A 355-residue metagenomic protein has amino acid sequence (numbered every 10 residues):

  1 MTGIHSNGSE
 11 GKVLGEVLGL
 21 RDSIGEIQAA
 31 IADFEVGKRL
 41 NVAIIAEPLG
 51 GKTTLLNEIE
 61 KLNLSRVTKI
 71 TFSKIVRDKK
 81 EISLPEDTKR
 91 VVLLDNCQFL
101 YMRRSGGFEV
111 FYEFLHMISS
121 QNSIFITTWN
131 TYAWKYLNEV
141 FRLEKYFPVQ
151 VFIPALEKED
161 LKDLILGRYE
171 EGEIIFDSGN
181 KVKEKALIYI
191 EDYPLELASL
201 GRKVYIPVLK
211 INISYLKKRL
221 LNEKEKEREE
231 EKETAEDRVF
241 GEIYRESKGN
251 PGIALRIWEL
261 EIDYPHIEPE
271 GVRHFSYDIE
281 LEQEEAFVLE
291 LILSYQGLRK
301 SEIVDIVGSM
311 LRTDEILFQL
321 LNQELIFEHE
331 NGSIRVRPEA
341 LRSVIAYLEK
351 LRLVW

Functional and structural regions predicted by a protein language model:
M1-R39, S123, A133, E328 (+1 more regions): A short, basic N-terminal segment
V36-N57: Walker A/P-loop nucleotide-binding motif
N41-A43, K61-D78, R90-V91: Conserved catalytic segments around the Walker B and adjacent sensor/switch elements of P-loop NTPase domains
A46, L100, F111-F141, Q150-I153 (+1 more regions): Sensor-1/coupling segment of RecA-like P-loop NTPase cores
F72-I75, E81-L115, I124-T131: Conserved P-loop NTPase "ATPase switch" module shared by AAA+ and STAND
V151-E236, R245: Conserved small helical "lid"/interfacial subdomain of P-loop NTPases
T234-D237, G241, G252-R312: Winged-helix-like regulatory helical subdomains adjacent to P-loop NTPase cores
V307-Q323, E328: Short amphipathic alpha-helical interaction segments
